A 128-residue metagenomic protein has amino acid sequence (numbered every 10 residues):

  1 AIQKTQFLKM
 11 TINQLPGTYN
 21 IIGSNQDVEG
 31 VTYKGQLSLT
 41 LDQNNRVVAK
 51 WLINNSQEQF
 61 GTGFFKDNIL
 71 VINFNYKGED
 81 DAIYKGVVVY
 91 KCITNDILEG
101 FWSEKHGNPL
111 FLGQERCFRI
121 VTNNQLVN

Functional and structural regions predicted by a protein language model:
Q3-N128: Central antiparallel beta-sheet cores of small beta-barrel/beta-sandwich binding domains
